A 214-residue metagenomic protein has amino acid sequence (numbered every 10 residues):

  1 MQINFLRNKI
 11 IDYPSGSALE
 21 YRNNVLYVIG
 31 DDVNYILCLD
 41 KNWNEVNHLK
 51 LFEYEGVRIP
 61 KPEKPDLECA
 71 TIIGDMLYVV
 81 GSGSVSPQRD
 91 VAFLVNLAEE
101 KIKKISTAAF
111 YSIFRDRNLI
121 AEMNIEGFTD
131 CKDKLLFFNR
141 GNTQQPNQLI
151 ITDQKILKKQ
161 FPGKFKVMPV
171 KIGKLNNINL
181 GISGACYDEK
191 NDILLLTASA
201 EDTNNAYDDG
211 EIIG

Functional and structural regions predicted by a protein language model:
M1-G214: Sequence/structural signature of beta-propeller domains
